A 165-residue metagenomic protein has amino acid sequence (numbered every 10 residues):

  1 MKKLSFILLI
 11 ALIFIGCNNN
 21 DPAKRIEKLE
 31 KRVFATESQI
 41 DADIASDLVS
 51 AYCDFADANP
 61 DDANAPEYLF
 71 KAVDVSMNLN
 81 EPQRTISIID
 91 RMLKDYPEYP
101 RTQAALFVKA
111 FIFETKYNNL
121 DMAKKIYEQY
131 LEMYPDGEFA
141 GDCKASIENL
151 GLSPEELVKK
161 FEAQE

Functional and structural regions predicted by a protein language model:
I13-G16: C-terminal motif of bacterial Sec signal peptides marking the signal peptidase cleavage site
R25, L29-R32, Y52, L69 (+2 more regions): TPR repeat positional signature
T36-Q39, S76, F113-E114, G151: Residue at a conserved register position within TPR or TPR-like alpha-solenoid repeats
F55-A65, L79, D95-T102, Y117 (+1 more regions): Short solvent-exposed coil/turn linkers within tandem alpha-helical repeat scaffolds
Q129-E165: Terminal, low-structured helical/coil segments at or just beyond the last alpha-helical repeat
